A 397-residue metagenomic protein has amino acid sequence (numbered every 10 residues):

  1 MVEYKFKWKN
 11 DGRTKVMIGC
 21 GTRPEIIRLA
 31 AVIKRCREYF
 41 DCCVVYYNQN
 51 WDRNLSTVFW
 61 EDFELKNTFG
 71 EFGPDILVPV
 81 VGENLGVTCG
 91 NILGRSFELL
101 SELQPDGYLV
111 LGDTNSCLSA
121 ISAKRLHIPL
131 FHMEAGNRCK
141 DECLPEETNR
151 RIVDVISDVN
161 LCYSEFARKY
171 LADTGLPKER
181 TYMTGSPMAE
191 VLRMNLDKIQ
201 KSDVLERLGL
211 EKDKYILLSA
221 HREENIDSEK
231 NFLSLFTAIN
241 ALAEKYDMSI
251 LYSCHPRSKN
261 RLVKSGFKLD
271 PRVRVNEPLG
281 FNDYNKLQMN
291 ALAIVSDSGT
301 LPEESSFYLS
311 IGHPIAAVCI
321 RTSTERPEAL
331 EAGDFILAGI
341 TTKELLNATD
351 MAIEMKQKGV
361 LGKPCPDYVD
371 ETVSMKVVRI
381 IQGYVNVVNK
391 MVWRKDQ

Functional and structural regions predicted by a protein language model:
M1-M248, S258-Q397: Nucleotide-activated sugar donor-binding and catalytic core shared by glycosyltransferases and related lipid-linked
